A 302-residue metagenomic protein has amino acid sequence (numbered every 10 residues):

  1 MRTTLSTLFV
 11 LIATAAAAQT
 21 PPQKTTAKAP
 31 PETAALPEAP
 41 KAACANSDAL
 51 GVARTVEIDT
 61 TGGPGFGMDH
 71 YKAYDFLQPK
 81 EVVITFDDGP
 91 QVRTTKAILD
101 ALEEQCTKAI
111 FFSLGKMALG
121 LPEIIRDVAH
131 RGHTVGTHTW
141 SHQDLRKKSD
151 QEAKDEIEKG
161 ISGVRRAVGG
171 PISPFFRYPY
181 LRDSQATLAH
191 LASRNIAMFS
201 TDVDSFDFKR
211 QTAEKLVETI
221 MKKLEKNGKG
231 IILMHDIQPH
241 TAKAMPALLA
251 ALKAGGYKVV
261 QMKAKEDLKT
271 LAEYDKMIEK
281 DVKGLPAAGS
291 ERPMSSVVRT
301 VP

Functional and structural regions predicted by a protein language model:
R2-V10: Sec-dependent signal peptide recognition, specifically the positively charged N-region followed immediately by
F9-A18: Hydrophobic h-region of N-terminal signal peptides that target proteins for export in Gram-negative bacteria
A18-T61, I278-P302: Compositionally biased, proline/threonine/alanine/serine-rich low-complexity intrinsically disordered stretches
P40, A45-K148, E152, E156-G163 (+3 more regions): Active-site beta->alpha N-cap acidic-glycine motif
A73-F76, A118-L119, H240-P302: C-terminal domain-boundary segment and adjacent tail
F86-G89, F112-K116, T139-W140, R177-L181 (+3 more regions): Active-site-proximal beta-strand/loop segments in catalytic clefts of secreted hydrolases
D87, L102, V135, F176-P179 (+3 more regions): Divalent metal-coordination and catalytic microenvironments
T94, Q143-V168, R182-G228, T241-A244: Alpha-helical scaffold elements lining the catalytic groove of polysaccharide deacetylases
